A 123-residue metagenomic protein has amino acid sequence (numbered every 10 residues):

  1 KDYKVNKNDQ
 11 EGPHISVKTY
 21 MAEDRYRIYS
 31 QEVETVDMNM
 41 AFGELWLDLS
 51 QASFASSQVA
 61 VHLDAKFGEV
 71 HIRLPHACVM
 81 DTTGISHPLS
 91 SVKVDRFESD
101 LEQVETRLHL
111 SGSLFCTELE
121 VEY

Functional and structural regions predicted by a protein language model:
K1-K4: Terminal non-domain segments
H14-Y123: Short, surface-exposed interaction patches in beta-rich subdomains that mediate adhesion/assembly near membranes
